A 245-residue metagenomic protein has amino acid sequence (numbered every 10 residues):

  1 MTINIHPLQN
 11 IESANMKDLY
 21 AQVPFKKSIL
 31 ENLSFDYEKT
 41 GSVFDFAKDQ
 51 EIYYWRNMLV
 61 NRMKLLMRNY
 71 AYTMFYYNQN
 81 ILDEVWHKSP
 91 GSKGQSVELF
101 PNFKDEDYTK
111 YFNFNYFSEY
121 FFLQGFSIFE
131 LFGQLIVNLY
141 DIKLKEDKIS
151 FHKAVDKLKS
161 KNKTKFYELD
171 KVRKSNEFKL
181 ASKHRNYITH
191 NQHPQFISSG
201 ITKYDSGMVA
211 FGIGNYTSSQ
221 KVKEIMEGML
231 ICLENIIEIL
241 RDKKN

Functional and structural regions predicted by a protein language model:
T2-N78, K93-S118, Q134-N245: Acidic, Ser/Thr/Gly/Pro-rich intrinsically disordered interaction regions
N80, E84-H87, D105: Long, mid-chain structured domain cores
I128: Short, positively charged
L131: Extracellular acidic loop/turn motifs
